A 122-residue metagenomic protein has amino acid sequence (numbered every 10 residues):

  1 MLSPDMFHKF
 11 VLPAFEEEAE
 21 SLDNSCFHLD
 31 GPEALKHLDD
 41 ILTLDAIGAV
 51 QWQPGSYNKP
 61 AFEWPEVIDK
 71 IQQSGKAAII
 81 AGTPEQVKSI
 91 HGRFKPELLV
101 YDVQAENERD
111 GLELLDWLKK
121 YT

Functional and structural regions predicted by a protein language model:
M1-T122: Active-site loop segments of alpha/beta catalytic cores
